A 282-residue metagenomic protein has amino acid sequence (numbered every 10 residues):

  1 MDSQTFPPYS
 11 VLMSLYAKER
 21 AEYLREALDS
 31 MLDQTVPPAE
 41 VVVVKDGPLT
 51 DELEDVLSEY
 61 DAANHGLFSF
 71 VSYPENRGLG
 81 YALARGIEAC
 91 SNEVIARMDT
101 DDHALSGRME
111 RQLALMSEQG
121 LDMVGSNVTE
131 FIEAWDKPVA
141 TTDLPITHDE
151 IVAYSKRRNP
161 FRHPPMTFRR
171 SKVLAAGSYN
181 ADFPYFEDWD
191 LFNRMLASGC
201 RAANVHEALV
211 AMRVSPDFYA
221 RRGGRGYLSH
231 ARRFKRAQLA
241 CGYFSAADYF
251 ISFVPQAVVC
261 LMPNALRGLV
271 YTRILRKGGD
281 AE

Functional and structural regions predicted by a protein language model:
K18-D33: Short, well-formed alpha-helical segments that are part of the catalytic scaffolds of diverse glycosyltransferases
K45-D55, E75, D99: A conserved acidic beta->alpha catalytic loop
Y73-C90: Glycine-rich, basic loop-to-helix element that forms the pyrophosphate-binding segment of sugar-nucleotide handling
I95: Short aromatic/hydrophobic "clamp" motif used to bind/position activated sugar donors
G107-V139: Conserved donor NDP-sugar-binding/catalytic core segment of glycosyltransferases
S126-N127, T141-N159: Short, flexible, basic/aromatic active-site loop/helix in glycosyltransferases
Y185-L191: Acidic donor-binding loop at a coil-to-helix junction in glycosyltransferase catalytic cores that engages
C200, A208, M212, A220-S245: Catalytic core of nucleotide-sugar-dependent glycosyltransferases
